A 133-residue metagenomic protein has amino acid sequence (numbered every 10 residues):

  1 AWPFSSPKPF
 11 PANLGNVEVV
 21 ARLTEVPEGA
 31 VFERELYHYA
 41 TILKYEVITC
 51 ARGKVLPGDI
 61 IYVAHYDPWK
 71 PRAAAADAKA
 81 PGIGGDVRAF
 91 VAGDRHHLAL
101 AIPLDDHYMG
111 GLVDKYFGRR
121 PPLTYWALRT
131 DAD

Functional and structural regions predicted by a protein language model:
W2-V19: N-terminal low-complexity, Pro/Thr/Ser-rich intrinsically disordered segments that act as propeptides or flexible
F4-P7, E28-V31, G82-G84: Short structured motifs
L14-T49: Structural detector for short beta-strands of small beta-barrel domains
Y39-D133: Disulfide-stabilized netrin-like
